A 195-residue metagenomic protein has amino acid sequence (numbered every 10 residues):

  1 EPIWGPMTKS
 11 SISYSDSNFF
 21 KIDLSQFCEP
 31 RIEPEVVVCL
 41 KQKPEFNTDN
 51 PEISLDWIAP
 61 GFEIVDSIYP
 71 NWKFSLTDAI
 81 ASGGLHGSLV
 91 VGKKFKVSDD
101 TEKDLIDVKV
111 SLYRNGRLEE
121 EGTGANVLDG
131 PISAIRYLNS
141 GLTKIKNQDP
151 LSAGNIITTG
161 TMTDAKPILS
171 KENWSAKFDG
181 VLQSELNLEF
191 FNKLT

Functional and structural regions predicted by a protein language model:
E1-Q148, A165, L169-N173, L182-T195: Catalytic-core "active-site belt" of small-molecule-metabolizing enzymes, emphasizing His/Asp/Glu-rich regions
L151-K166: Conserved metal-binding segment of the jelly-roll/cupin
